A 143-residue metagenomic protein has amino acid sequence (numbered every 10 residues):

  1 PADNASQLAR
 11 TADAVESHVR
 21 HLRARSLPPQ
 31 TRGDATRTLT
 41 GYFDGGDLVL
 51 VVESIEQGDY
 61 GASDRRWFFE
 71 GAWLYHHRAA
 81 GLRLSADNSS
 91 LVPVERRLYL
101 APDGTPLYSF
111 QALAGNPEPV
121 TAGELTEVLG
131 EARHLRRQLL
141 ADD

Functional and structural regions predicted by a protein language model:
P1-Y60: N-terminal secretory signal peptides
D3, E16, D44, E53-Q57 (+5 more regions): Glutamate identity and glutamate-enriched acidic tracts
H18-H21, H76-H77, H134: Histidine (H) residue identity feature
A24, T31, D64, R83-S85 (+4 more regions): Generic preference for flexible, low-structure residues
T36-T38, A62-D64, P93-E95: Transmembrane beta-barrel architecture of outer membranes
G46-A80: Mid-chain, structured segments of secreted extracytoplasmic proteins
R66, E70-N116: An exposed acidic His-Trp-rich patch
D103-D143: C-terminal partner/receptor-binding element of secreted or periplasmic proteins
